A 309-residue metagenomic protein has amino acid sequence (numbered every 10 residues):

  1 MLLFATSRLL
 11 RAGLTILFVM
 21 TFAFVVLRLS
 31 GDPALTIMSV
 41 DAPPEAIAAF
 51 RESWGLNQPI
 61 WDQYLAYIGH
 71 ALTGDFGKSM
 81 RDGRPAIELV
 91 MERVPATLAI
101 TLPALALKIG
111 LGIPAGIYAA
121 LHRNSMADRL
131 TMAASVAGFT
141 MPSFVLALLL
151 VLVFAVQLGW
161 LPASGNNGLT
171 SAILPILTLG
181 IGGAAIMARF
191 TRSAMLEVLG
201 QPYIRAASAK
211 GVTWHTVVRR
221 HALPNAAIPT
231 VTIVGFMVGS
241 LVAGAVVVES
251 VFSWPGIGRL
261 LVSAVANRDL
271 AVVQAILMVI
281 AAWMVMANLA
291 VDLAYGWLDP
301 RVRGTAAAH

Functional and structural regions predicted by a protein language model:
L2-F4, I16, E88-A127, S143 (+1 more regions): Alpha-helical transmembrane segments of integral membrane proteins, especially multi-pass inner/plasma-membrane
T6-R8, G13, L150: Hydrophobic alpha-helical segments of polytopic membrane proteins
T15-L65, L158-L174: Hydrophobic alpha-helical transmembrane segments of membrane transport/permease proteins and related membrane-embedded
F22-S30, Q58, Y67-G69, A133-P162 (+2 more regions): Membrane-water interface segments at the C-terminal ends of transmembrane alpha-helices in multi-pass inner-membrane
V26-S30, M38-A42, A71-L72, M80 (+9 more regions): Hydrophobic aliphatic residues
E45, P59, Q63-Y67, A71 (+8 more regions): Generic alpha-helical secondary structure signal
N57-I113: An internal, D/E-rich "acidic patch" concept
